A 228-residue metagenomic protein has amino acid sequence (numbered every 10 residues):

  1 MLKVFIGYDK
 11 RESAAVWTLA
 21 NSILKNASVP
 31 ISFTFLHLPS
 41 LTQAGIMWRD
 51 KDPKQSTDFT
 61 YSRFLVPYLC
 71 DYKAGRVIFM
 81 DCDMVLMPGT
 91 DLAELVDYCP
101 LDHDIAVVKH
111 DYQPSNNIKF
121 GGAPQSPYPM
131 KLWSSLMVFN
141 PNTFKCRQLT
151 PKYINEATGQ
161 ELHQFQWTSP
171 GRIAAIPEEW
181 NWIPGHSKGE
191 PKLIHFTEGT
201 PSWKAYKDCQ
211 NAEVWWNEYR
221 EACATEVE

Functional and structural regions predicted by a protein language model:
M1-F5, R11, W17, S28-V29 (+2 more regions): A glycosyltransferase accessory/donor-loop signature
D9-S13, F79-D81, P127: Generic detection of long, well-ordered alpha-helical segments
A20, L24-N26: Zn2+-dependent metallopeptidase catalytic core
I31-C70: Active-site-proximal specificity loops/subdomain of glycosyltransferases
I46-K54, K119-P124, E190-K192: Short, surface-exposed amphipathic charged segments that create phosphate/polyanion-binding patches used for binding
T57, L95-C99, S126-P129, Q164-T168 (+1 more regions): A general structural signal for short secondary-structure junctions and capping/turn motifs
S62-P114, V138: GT-A fold catalytic core of metal-dependent nucleotide-sugar glycosyltransferases, centered on the diacidic
D97-E161: Conserved catalytic core of nucleotide-sugar-dependent glycosyltransferases
